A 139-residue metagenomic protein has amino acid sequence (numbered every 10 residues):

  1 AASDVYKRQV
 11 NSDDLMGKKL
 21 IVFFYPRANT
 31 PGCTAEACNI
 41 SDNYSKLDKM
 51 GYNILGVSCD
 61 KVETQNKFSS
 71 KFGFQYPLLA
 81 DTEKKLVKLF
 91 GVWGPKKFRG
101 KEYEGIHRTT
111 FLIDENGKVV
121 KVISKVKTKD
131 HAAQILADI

Functional and structural regions predicted by a protein language model:
A1-Y6: Short, small-residue-biased leader/transition segments that mark boundaries at the very start of proteins
S12-T34: Short active-site neighborhood of thiol/selenol oxidoreductases, capturing the structured segment around
T34-F74: Structural microenvironment flanking redox-active thiols in thiol-disulfide oxidoreductases
L55, N66-H107: Short, internal strand/loop/helix patches that form the active-site neighborhood or redox-interaction surface
D60, D81-T82, K127-D130: Short beta->alpha linker loops
E104-I139: Thiol-/selenol-based redox modules, centered on thioredoxin-like and closely related oxidoreductase domains
